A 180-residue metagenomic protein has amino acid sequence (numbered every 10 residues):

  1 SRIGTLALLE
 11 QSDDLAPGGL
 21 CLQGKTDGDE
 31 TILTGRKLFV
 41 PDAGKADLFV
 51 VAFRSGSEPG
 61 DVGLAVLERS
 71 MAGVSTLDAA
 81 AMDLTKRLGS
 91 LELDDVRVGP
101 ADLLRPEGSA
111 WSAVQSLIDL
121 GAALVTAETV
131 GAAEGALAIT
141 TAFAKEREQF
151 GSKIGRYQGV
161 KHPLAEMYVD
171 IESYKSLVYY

Functional and structural regions predicted by a protein language model:
R2-Q11: A short, Trp-centered hydrophobic/proline-enriched beta-strand micro-motif
S12-L15, F39-D42, G56, A80-R87: Short Gly/Pro-enriched turn/cap motifs at secondary-structure boundaries
A16-G19, L67, R97-V98: Structural signature of FAD isoalloxazine-binding scaffolds in flavoprotein oxidoreductases
L22-K25: A structural signal for short hydrophobic beta-strand segments in well-ordered beta-sheet cores
R36-L77: A short core secondary-structure module
L38, A138, V169, S176-Y179: Solvent-exposed alpha-helix faces
V74-E172: Glycine-rich beta->alpha junctions and the first turn(s) of the following alpha-helix
